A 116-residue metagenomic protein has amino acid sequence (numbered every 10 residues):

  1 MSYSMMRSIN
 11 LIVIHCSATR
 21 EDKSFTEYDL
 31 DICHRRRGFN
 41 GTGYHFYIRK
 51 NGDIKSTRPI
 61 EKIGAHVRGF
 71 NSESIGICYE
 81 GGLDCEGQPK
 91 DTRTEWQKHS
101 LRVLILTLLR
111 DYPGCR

Functional and structural regions predicted by a protein language model:
M1-C115: Active-site-adjacent loop/helix surface patches within enzyme catalytic domains that shape the substrate-binding cleft
